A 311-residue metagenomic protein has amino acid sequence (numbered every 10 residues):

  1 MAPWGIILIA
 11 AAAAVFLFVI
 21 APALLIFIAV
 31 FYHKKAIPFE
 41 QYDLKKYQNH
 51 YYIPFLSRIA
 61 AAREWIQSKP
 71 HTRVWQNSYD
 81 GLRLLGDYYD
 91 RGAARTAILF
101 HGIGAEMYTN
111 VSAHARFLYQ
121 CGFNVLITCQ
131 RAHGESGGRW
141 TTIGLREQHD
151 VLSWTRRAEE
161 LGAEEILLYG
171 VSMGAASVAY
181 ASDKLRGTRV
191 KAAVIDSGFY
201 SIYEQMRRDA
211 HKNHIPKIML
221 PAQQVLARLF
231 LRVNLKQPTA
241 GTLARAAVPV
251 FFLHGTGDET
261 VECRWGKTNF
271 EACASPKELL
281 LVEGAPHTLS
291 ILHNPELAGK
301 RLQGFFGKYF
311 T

Functional and structural regions predicted by a protein language model:
M1-S57: N-terminal membrane-anchoring alpha-helices
I53-G92: N-terminal cap/lid segment of alpha/beta-hydrolase-fold proteins
I103-F117, Q130: The serine-hydrolase catalytic nucleophile loop
F117-G137: Conserved alpha/beta-hydrolase
H133-E165: Catalytic nucleophile-loop/oxyanion-hole region of alpha/beta-hydrolase and closely related hydrolase-like folds
Y180-V233, L243: Hydrolase active-site cap/lid region
R245-A247, F252-H254, D258: Short beta-strand/loop motif that positions the catalytic acidic residue of the alpha/beta-hydrolase fold
A285-E296: Catalytic histidine-centered segment of alpha/beta-hydrolase-like enzymes
